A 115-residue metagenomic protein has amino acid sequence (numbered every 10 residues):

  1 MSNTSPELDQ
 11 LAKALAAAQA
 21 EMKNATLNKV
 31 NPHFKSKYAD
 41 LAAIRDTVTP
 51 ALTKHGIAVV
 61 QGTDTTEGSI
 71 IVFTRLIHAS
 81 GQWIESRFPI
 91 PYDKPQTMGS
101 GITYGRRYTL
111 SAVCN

Functional and structural regions predicted by a protein language model:
M1-N115: Polyanion-binding surfaces on beta-sheet-dominated domains and ring/shell assemblies
